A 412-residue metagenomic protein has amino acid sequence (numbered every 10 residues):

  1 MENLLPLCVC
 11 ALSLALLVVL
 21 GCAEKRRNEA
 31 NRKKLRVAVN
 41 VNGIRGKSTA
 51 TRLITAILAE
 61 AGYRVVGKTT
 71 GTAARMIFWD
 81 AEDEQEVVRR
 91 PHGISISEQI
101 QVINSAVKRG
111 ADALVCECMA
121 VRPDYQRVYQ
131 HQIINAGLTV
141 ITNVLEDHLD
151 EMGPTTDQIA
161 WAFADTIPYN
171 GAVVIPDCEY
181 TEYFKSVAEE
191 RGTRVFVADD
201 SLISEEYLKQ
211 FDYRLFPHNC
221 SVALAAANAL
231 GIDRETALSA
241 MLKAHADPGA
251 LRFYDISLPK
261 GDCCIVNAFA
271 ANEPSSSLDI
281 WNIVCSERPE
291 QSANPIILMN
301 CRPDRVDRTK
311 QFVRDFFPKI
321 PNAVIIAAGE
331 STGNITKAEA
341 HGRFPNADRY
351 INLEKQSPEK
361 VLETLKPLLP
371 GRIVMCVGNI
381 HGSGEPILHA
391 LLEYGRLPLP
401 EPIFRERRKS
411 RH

Functional and structural regions predicted by a protein language model:
E2-A30, K34, A229, S239-A246 (+2 more regions): ATP-dependent carboxylate-amine ligase
E29-L35, A56-T139, N143-T156, A160: ATP-dependent carboxylate-amine ligase catalytic core
V39-I54: Glycine-rich phosphate-binding P-loop
I54, L58, A106, V222-L230 (+1 more regions): Buried hydrophobic packing segments
I54-A59, A188, E339-A340, L391: Hydrophobic alpha-helical packing residues
V66, R194-A198, V266, I351: General small-molecule cofactor/ligand-binding pocket signal
R109, A136-S257: Acidic, Mg2+-coordinating active-site environments of NTP-dependent enzymes
Q130-T142, W161, L388-F404: A short, gly/pro- and small-residue-rich
